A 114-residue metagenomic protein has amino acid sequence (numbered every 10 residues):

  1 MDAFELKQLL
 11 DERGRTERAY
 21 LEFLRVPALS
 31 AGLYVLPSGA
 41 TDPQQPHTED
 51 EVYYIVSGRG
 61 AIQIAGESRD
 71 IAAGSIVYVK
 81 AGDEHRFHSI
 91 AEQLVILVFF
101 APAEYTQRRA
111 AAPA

Functional and structural regions predicted by a protein language model:
M1-L33, P43, R109-A114: A short, N-terminal "cap"/entry segment at the start of jelly-roll beta-barrel domains of the cupin/DSBH fold
V26, I64-G66: Structural motif
A28, S38-E49, P102: Short beta-strand/loop turn elements enriched in aromatics
V35-L36, H47-I62: Short, conserved beta-strand element in jelly-roll/cupin
T41-D42, A61, V77, A81-R86: Histidine-centered metal-chelating micro-motifs
V52, R59-A61, S68, E84 (+1 more regions): Structural motif
E67-A81: Short acidic-glycine-tyrosine-enriched beta hairpin
A81-T106: Ligand-binding loop in jelly-roll beta-barrel domains
